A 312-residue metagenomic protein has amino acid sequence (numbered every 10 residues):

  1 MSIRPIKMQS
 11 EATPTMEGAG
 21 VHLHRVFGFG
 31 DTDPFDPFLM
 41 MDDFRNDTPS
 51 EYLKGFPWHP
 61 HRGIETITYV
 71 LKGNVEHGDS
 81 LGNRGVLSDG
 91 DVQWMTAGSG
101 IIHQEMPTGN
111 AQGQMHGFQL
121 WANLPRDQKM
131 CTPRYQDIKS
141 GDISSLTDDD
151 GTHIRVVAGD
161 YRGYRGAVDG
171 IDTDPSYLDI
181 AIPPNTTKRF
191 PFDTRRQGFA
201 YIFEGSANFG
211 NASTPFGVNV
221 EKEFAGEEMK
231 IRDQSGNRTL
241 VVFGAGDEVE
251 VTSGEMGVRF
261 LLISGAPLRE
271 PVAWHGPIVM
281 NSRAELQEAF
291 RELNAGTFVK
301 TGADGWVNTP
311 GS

Functional and structural regions predicted by a protein language model:
M1-S312: Jelly-roll (double-stranded beta-helix
